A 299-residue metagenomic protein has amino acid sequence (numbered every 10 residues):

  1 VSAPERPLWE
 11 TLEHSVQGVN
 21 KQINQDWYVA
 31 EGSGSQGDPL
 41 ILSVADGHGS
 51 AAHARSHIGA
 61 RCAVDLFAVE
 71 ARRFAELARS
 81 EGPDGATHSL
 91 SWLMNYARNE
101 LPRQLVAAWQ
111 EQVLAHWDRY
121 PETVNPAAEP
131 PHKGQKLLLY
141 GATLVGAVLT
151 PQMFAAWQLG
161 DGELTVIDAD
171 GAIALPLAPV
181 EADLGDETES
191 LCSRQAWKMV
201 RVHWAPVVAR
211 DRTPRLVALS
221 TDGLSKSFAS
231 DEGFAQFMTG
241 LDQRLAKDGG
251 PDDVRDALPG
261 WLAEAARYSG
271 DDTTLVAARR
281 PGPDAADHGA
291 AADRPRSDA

Functional and structural regions predicted by a protein language model:
V1-R72, G162, Q195-V200, A205-V208 (+2 more regions): N-terminal entry segment of metal-dependent catalytic domains or homologous docking segments
E10-Q22, A115-L137, G141, V166-R212 (+1 more regions): PP2C/PPM family metal-dependent serine/threonine protein phosphatase catalytic domain, recognizing the conserved
W27-A30, A142-L149, F154-Q158, E163-D168 (+1 more regions): Short beta-strand scaffold segments in enzyme catalytic cores
L42-D46, W157-L159, A218-S220: Short hydrophobic beta-strand that contains or immediately precedes a catalytic carboxylate
A52-H53, A155, V166-D168, S227-A229: Short helix/loop capping segments that flank catalytic or ligand/cofactor-binding pockets
H57-R61, A172, E232-F234: Short Gly/aromatic-enriched secondary-structure transition segments
D65-Q112, M238-E264: Helix-loop-helix
D186-A299: C-terminal catalytic subdomain
